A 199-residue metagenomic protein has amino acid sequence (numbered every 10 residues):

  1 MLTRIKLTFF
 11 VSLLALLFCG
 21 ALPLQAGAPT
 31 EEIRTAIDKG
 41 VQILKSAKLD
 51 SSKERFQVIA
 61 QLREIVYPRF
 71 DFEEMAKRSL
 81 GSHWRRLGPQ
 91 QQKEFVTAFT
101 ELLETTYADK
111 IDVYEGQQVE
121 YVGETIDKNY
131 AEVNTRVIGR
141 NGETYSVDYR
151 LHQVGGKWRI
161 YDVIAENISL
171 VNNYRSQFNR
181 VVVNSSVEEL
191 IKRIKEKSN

Functional and structural regions predicted by a protein language model:
M1-V11: Bacterial N-terminal signal peptides that target proteins for export
F10-A21: Bacterial N-terminal signal peptides
L22-A26: Sec/Tat signal peptide C-region and signal peptidase I cleavage site
A28-Y107: Early exported N-terminus immediately downstream of N-terminal targeting peptides
H83-L87, V133, I160: Surface-exposed aromatic
T105-Y145, K197-N199: Surface-exposed, charged secondary-structure patches
S146, R150-N172: Short beta-strand edge/turn micro-motifs at domain boundaries
D162-N199: Low-complexity, intrinsically disordered terminal/linker segments enriched in charged and Gly/Pro repeats
